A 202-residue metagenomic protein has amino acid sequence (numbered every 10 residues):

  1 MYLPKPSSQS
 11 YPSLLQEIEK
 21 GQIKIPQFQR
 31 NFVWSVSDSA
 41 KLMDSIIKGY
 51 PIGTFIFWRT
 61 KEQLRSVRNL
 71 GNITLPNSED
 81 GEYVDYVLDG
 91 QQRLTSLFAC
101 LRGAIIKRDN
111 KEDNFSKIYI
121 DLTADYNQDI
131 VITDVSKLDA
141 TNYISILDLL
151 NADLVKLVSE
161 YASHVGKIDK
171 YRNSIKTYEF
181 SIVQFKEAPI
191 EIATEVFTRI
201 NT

Functional and structural regions predicted by a protein language model:
M1-T202: Basic- and aromatic-enriched surface patches that contact anionic nucleotides/nucleic acids
